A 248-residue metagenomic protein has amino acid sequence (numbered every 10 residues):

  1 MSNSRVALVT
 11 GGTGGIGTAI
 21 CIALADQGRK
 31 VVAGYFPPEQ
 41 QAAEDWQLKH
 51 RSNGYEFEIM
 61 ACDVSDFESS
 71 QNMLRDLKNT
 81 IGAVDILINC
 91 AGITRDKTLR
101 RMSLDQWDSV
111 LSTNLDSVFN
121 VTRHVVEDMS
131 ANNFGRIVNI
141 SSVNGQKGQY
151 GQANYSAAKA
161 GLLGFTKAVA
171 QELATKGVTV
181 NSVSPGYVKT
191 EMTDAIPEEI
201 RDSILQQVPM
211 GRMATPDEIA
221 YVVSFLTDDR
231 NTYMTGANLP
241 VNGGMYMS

Functional and structural regions predicted by a protein language model:
T13-G14: Conserved glycine-rich cofactor-binding loop
R29-E44: Conserved glycine-rich Rossmann-like NAD(P)H-binding loop of the short-chain dehydrogenase/reductase
T98-L99, Q106-L111, T193, I204: Substrate-binding pocket helix/loop in short-chain dehydrogenase/reductase
F119, F134, R212-M247: C-terminal substrate-recognition "lid" of short-chain dehydrogenase/reductases
T122, A158, T166: Active-site helix of classical SDR
E127, Q171-T175, T232: Alpha-helical segment proximal to the catalytic Tyr-Lys
S142: Residue(s) in the substrate-gating loop at a strand-loop-helix junction that position the organic substrate next
